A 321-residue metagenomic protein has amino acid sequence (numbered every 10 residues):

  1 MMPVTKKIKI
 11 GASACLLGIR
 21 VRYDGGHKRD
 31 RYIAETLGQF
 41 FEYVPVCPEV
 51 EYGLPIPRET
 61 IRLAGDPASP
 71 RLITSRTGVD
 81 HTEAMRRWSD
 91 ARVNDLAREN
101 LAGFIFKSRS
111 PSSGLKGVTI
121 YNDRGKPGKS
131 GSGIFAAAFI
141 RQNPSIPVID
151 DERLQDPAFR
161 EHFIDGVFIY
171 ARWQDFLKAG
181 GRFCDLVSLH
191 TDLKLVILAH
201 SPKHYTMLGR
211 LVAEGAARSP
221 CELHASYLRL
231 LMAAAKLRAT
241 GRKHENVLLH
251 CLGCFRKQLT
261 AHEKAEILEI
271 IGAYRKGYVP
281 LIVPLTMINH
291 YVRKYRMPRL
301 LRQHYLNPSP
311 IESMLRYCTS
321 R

Functional and structural regions predicted by a protein language model:
K9-L16: Short, hydrophobic/glycine-enriched beta-strand segments
L17-G25: Short N-terminal binding/cap micro-motifs at the start of the first secondary-structure element
G26-V44: Short catalytic helix/loop segments, enriched in acidic residues and glycine and frequently bearing histidine
C47-S69: Short, surface-exposed acidic-centric catalytic microdomains
R62-H81, V118-K129: A charged helix-plus-loop insertion that forms the helical arch/lid used to bind and gate nucleic-acid substrates
T77-R98: Glycine-rich anion/phosphate-binding loops
R92, L96-L177: Internal, conserved structured core segments that host functional sites
P147-R321: Acidic, Ser/Pro/Thr-rich low-complexity regulatory regions and the short amphipathic helical interaction modules they
